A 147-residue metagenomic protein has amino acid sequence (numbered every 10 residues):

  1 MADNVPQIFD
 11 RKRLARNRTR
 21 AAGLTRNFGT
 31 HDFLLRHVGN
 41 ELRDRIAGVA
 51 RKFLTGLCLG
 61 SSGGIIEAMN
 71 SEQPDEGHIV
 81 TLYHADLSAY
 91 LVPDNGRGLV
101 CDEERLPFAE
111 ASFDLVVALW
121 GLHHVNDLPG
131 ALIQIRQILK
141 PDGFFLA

Functional and structural regions predicted by a protein language model:
M1, P6, R26, I79 (+2 more regions): Short, functionally important structural connectors and interaction interfaces within domains
M1-L54: Class I SAM-dependent methyltransferase Rossmann-like catalytic core, especially the SAM/SAH-binding loop
D10-A15, F28, G77-A89, I138: Soluble, non-transmembrane catalytic domains of enzymes that act on hydrophobic metabolites at membranes
R43-L115, P129-I133: Class I SAM-dependent methyltransferase SAM/SAH-binding core
R51, N126, K140: Short conserved AdoMet
W120-H123: Short catalytic micro-motifs in class I SAM-dependent methyltransferases
P129-F144: A short glycine-rich, Lys/Arg-flanked "PGG" loop and its adjoining helix->strand segment in the class I
